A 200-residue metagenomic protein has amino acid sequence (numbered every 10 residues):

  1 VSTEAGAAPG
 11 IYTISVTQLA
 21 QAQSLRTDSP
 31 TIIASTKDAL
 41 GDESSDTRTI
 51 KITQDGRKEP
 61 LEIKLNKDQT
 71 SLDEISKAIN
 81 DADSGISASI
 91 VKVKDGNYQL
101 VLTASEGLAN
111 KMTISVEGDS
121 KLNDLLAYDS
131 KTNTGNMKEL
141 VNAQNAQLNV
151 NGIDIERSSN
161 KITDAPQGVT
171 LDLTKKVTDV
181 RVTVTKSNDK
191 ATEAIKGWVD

Functional and structural regions predicted by a protein language model:
V1-Q99, T103-D200: Bacterial flagellar/type III secretion structural subunits and associated motility module proteins, recognized via
